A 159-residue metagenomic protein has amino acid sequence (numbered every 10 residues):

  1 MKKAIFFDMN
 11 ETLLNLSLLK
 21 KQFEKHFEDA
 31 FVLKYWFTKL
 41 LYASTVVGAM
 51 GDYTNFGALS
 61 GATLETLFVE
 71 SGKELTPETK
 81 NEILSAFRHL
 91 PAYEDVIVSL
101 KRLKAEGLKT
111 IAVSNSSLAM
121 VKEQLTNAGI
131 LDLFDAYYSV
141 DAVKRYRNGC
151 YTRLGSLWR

Functional and structural regions predicted by a protein language model:
M1-L41: Active-site neighborhood of HAD-like aspartate-dependent phosphohydrolases
K20, L33, F37, G57-E65 (+1 more regions): An amphipathic alpha-helix signature
Q22, S44-A49, M120-K122: A short acidic, helix-capping loop that chelates divalent metal ions and anchors anionic groups
K25-V32, E70-L75, A105, G129-L133: Short helix-capping segments at alpha-helix termini
T45-N81: A metal-dependent, Asp-based hydrolase signature
G57-A58, L75-A112, K122, R147: Short, acidic loop-to-helix structural element flanking the phosphoryl-transfer center in phosphate-processing enzymes
I111, L118-R159: Substrate-recognition "cap/lid" segment bordering the active-site pocket of phosphatases
